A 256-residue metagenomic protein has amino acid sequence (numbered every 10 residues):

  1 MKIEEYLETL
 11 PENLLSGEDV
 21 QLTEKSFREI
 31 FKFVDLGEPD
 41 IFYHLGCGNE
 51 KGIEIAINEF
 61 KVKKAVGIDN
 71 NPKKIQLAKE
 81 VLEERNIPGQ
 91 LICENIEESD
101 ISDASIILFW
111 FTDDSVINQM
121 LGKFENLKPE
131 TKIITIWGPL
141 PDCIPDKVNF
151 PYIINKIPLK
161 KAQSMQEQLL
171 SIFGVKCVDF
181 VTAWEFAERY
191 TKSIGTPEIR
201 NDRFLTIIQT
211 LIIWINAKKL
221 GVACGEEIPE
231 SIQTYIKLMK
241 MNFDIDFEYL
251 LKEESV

Functional and structural regions predicted by a protein language model:
M1-G37: S-adenosyl-L-methionine
P39-G48: Conserved class I S-adenosyl-L-methionine
K51-V62: Conserved SAM-binding loop of SAM-dependent methyltransferases across substrates and taxa, primarily the Class I
N71: Conserved SAM/SAH-binding beta-strand->alpha-helix loop
A78-K79: Conserved SAM-binding loop
R85-I96: Conserved SAM-binding strand-loop segment of SAM-dependent methyltransferases
S115-F173: C-terminal substrate-binding/active-site "lid" region of AdoMet-derived donor-dependent transferases
K156-T206: Charged, amphipathic alpha-helical linkers/stalks
